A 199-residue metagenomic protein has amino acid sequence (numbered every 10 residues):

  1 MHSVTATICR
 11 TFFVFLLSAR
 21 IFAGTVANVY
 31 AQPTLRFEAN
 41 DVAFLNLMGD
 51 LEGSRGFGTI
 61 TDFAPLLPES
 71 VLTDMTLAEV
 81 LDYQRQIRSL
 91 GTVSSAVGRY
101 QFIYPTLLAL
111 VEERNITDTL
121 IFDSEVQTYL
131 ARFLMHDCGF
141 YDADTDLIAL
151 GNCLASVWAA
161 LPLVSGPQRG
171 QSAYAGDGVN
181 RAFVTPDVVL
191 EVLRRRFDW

Functional and structural regions predicted by a protein language model:
M1-H2, L16, R99: Solvent-exposed, charged interface segments at domain starts and junctions
H2-F13: Bacterial N-terminal signal peptides that target proteins for export
F13-T25: Hydrophobic h-region of N-terminal signal peptides that target proteins for export in Gram-negative bacteria
G24-T117, L130, L134-G139, I148-W199: Cell-wall polysaccharide-cleaving catalytic domain and substrate-binding groove, primarily in peptidoglycan/chitin
T119-T128: Active-site metal-coordination segments of metallo-dependent hydrolases
